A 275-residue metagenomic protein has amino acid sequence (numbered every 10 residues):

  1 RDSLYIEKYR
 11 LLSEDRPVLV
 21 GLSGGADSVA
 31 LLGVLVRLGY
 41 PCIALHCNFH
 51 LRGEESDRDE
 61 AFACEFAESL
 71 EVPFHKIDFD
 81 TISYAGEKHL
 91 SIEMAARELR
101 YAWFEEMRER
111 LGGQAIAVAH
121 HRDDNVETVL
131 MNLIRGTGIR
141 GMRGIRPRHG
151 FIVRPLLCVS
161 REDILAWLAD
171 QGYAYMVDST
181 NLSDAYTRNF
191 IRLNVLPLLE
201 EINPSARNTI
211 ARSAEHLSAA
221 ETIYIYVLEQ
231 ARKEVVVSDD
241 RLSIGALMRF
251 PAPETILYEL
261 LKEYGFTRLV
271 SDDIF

Functional and structural regions predicted by a protein language model:
R1-P197: Core alpha/beta nucleotide-donor-binding catalytic domains of modification enzymes
R1-S23, D27, I43-F49, F79 (+4 more regions): AMP-forming adenylation/ATP pyrophosphatase catalytic core
V153-L242, L247: Contiguous mid-protein beta-loop-alpha structural module that forms a pocket-lining wall or clamp of enzyme active
